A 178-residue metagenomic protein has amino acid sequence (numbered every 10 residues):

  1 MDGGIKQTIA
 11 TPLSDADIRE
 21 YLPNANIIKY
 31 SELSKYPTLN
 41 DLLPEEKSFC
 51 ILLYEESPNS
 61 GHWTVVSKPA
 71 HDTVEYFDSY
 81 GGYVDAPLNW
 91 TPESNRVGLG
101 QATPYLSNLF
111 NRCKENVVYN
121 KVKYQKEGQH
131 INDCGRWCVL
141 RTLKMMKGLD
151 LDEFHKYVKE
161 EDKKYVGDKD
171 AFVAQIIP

Functional and structural regions predicted by a protein language model:
M1-V74: Cysteine protease catalytic domains with a Cys-His-Asp triad
T11, L99, N132, D162-Y165: Intrinsic-disorder-associated interaction segments
L22-N26, K114, K147-G148, E160: Short, flexible coil/linker elements and helix-boundary hinge sites characteristic of intrinsically disordered
L39-N40, L106-S107, H155, V173: Short amphipathic alpha-helical segments and helix-helix/interface helices
C50-M146: Cysteine protease-like catalytic core of ubiquitin/ubiquitin-like
R141-P178: Contiguous terminal or domain-adjacent regions that often encompass a lipid-handling module or interaction segment
